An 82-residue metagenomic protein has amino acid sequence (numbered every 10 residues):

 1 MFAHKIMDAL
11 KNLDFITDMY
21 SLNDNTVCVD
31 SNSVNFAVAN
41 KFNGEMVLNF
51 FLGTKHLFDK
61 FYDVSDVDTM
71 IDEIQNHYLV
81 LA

Functional and structural regions predicted by a protein language model:
M1-S31, F51-S65, D72, L81: Negatively charged, low-complexity tracts enriched in Asp/Glu with abundant Ser/Thr
N35-K41: Broad, structure-driven detector of short, well-ordered beta-strand segments within folded domains
K41-K55: Short aromatic-glycine-(Arg/Gly/Cys) micro-motifs in beta-strand/loop hairpins
N76: Divalent cation-coordinating acidic motifs and surrounding scaffolds that mediate Ca2+/Mg2+/Mn2+/Zn2+-dependent binding
